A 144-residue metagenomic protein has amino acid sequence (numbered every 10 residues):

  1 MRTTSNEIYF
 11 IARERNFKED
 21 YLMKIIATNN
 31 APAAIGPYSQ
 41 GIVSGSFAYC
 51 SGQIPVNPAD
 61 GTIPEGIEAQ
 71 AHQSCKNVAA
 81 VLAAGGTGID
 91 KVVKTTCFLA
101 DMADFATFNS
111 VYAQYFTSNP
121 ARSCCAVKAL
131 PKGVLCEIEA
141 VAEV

Functional and structural regions predicted by a protein language model:
I8-L22: Short, Lys/Arg-enriched N-terminal segments with co-localized hydrophobic residues within the first ~10-30 amino acids
M23-V144: Short, polar/acidic, helix-capping and beta-turn segments at strand->helix junctions that line the mouths
